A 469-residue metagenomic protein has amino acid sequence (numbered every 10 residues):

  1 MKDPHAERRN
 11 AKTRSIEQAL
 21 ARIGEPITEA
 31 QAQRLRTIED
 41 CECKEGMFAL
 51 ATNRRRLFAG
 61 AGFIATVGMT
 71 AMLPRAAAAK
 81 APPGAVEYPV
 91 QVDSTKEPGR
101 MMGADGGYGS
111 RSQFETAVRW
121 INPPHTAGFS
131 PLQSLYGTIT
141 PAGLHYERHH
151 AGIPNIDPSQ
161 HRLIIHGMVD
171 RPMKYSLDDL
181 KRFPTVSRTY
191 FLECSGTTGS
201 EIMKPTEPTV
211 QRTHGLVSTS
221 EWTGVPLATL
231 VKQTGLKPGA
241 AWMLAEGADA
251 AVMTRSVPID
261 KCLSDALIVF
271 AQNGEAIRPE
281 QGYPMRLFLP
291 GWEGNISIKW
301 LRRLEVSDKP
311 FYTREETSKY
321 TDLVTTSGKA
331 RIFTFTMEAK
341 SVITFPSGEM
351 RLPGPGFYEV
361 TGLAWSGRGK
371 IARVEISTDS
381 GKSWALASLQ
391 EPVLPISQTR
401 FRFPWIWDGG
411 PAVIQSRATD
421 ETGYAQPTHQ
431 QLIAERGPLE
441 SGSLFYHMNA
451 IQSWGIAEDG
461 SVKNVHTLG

Functional and structural regions predicted by a protein language model:
M1-T52: N-terminal secretory signal peptides
A6-K12, Q33, F48-A49, T66 (+4 more regions): Compositionally biased, low-complexity segments enriched in small residues
Q18, D40, G60-G62, P154: A periodicity- and composition-biased signal for non-globular, repetitive helical segments
E39-E45, A65-G68, P83-Y88, S94-T95: N-terminal leader/transition segments
K44-V67: N-terminal secretory signal peptides and thylakoid transit peptides that target proteins across membranes
L73-A81: Signal peptide processing junction and immediate N-terminal pro/mature segment of secreted/exported proteins
K80-G469: Structured, non-membrane catalytic/scaffold regions adjacent to prosthetic-group chemistry
